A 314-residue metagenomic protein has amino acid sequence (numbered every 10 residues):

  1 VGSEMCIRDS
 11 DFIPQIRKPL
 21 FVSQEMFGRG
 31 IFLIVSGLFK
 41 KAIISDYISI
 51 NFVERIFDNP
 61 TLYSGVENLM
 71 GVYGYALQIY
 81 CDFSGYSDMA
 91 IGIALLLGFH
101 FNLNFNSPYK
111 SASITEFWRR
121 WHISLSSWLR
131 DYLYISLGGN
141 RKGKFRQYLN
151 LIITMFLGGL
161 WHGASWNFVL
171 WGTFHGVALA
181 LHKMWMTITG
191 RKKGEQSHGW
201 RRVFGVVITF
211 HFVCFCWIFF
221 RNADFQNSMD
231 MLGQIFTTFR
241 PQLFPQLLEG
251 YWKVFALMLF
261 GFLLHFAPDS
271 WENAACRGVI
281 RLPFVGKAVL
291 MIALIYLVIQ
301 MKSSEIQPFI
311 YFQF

Functional and structural regions predicted by a protein language model:
S3-Q313: Membrane-embedded transmembrane alpha-helical bundles that form the catalytic cores of multi-pass lipid-modifying
